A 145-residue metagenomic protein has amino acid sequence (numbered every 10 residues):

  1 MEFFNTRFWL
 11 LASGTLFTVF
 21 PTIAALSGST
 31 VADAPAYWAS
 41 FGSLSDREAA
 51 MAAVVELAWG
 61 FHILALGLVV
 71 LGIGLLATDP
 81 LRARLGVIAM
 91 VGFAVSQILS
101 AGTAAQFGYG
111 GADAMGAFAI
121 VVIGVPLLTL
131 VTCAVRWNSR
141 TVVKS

Functional and structural regions predicted by a protein language model:
M1-I23, N138-S139: Cytosolic juxtamembrane helix and N-cap/initiation of the first transmembrane helix
T15-G60: Hydrophobic transmembrane helix segments
F17, F61-L71, V125: Core segments of transmembrane alpha-helices that mediate helix-helix packing or line hydrophobic substrate/ligand
V55-I63, G116-V125: Alpha-helical transmembrane segments of polytopic membrane proteins
L68-V91: Juxtamembrane helix-break-helix junctions at the cytosolic face of small multi-pass alpha-helical membrane proteins
G86-A104, V122-L128: Hydrophobic alpha-helical membrane segments
L99-A119, R136: Membrane-helix boundary connector in multi-pass membrane proteins
V125-K144: Membrane-water interface at the C-terminal end of transmembrane alpha helices
